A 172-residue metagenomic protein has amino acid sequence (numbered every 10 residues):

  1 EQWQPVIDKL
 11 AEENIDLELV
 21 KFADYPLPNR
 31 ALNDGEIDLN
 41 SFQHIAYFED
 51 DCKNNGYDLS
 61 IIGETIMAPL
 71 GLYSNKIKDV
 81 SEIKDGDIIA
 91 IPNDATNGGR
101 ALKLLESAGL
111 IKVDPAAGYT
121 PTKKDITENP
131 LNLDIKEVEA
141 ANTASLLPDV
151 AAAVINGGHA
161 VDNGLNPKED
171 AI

Functional and structural regions predicted by a protein language model:
E1-E18: Short, polar/charged alpha-helical segment
Q2-P5, L27, A31, E36 (+5 more regions): Extracytoplasmic/secreted proteins, especially bacterial periplasmic and envelope-associated proteins
N14, Y57, T65-P69, K84-G86 (+3 more regions): Extracytoplasmic
L19-R30, G118-S145: Short helix-initiation/N-cap motifs at beta->coil->alpha
Y25-G56, K78, A160-D162: Pocket-flanking alpha-helical
N33-Q43, D87, L110, L131-D134 (+1 more regions): Alpha-to-beta junction loops
D50-I62, K76-I77, D149, V154 (+1 more regions): Ligand-binding "clamshell"
I62-I111: A conserved helix-loop-strand patch within extracytoplasmic ligand-binding domains of the periplasmic binding
